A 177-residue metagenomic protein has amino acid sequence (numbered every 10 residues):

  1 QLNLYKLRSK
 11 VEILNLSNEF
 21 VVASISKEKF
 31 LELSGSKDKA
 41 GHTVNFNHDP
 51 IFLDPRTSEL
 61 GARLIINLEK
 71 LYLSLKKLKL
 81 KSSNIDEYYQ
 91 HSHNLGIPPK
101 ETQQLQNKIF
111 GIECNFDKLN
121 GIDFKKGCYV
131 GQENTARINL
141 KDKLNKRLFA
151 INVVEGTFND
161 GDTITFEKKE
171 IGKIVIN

Functional and structural regions predicted by a protein language model:
Q1-L95, F166: Acidic, low-complexity central loop/insert segments
S9, Y89, F110-I112, N134 (+1 more regions): A generic structural signal for short beta-strands and their flanking turns/coil linkers
K29, K70, P99, L144 (+1 more regions): Residues that cap or initiate secondary-structure elements
N47-I66, N107-G127: The conserved catalytic core of RNA pseudouridine synthases
I85, H91-F116: Short, conserved active-site entrance elements at the starts or edges of catalytic domains
C114-I122, A136-N177: Glycine-rich, small/acidic residue-mixed loop/short-helix segments
G127-Y129, E133, T163: Residue-level marker of beta-strand positions
